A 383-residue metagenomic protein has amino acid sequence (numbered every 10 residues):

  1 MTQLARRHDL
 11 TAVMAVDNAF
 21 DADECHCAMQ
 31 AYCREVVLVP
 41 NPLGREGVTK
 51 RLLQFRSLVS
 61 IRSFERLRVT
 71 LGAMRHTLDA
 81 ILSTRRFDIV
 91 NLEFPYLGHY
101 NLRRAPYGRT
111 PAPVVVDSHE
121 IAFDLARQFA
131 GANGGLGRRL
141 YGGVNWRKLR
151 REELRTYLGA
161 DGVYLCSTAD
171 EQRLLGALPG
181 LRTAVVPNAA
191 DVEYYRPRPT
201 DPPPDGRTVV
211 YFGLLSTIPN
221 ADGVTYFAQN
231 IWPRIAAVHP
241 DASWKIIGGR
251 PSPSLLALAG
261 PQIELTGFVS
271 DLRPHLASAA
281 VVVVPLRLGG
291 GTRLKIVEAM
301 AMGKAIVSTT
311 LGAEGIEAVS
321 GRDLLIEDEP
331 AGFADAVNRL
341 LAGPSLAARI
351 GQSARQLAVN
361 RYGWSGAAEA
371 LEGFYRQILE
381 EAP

Functional and structural regions predicted by a protein language model:
M1-V39, R85, A237: N-terminal subdomain of nucleotide-sugar transferases
L38, P113, F123, G142-P197: Donor nucleotide-sugar binding/catalytic pocket of nucleotide-sugar-dependent glycosyltransferases
G47-R103, G137-G159: Conserved nucleotide-sugar donor-binding subdomain of glycosyltransferases
D161, I263, A277-G291, M302-A305: Acidic donor-binding loop of glycosyltransferase active sites
V185-S278: Conserved catalytic-core segment of nucleotide-activated headgroup transferases in glycan assembly
K295-E298, A305-T309, L325: Short hydrophobic beta-strand element within catalytic cores of glycosyltransferases and related nucleotide-activated
L324-A331, R339-P344: Conserved acidic donor-binding segment of nucleotide-sugar-dependent glycosyltransferases
L346-R361, A370-G373: A short, well-ordered alpha-helix in the C-terminal region of glycosyltransferases
